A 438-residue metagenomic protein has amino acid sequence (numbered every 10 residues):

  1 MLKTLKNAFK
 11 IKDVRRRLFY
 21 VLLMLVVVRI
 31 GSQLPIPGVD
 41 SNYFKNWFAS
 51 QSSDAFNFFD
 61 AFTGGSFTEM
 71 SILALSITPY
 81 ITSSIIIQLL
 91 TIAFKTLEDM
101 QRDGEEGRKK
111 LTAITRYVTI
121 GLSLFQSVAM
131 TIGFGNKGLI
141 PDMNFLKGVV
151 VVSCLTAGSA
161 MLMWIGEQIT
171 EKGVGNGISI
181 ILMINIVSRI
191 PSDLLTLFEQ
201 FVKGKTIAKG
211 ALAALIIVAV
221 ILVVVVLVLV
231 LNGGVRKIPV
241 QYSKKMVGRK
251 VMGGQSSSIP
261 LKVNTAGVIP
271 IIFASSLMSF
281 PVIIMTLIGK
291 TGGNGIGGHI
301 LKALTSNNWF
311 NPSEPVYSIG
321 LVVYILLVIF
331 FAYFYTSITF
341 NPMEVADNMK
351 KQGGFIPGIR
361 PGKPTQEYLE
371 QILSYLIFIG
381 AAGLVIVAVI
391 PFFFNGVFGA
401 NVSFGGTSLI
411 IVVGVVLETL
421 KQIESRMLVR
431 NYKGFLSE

Functional and structural regions predicted by a protein language model:
M1-Q101, E105-E438: N-terminal cationic and glycine-rich segments that engage phosphates or anionic surfaces
